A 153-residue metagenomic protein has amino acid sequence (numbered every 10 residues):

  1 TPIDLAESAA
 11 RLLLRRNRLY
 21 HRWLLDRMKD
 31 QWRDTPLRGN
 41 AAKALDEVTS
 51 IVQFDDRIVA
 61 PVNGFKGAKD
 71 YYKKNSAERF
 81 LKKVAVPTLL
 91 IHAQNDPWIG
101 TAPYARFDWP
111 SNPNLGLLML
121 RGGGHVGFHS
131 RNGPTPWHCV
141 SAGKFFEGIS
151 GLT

Functional and structural regions predicted by a protein language model:
T1-V62: Alpha/beta-hydrolase-fold enzymes
S8-A10, T101-A102, F128-N132: Short conserved micro-motifs at the rims of enzyme active sites and ligand-binding pockets
R57-F80: Active-site nucleophile elbow and catalytic-triad environment of alpha/beta-hydrolase enzymes
A77-E78, Q94-P97, G122-G124: Acidic beta-to-alpha connecting loop that harbors the catalytic carboxylate
V84, L90-H92, D96: Short beta-strand/loop motif that positions the catalytic acidic residue of the alpha/beta-hydrolase fold
Q94, W98-G116: Conserved loop-alpha-helix segment in the C-terminal half of the alpha/beta-hydrolase fold that carries the catalytic
L117, G123-W137: Catalytic histidine-centered segment of alpha/beta-hydrolase-like enzymes
F146-T153: Short, hydrophobic alpha-helical segments
